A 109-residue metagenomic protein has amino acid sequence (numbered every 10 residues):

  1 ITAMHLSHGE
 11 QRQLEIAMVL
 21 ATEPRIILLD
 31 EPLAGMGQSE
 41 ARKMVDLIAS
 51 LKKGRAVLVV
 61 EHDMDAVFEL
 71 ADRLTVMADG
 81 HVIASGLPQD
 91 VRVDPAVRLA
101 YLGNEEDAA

Functional and structural regions predicted by a protein language model:
I1-A109: Glycine-rich phosphate-binding loops of nucleotide-dependent enzymes
